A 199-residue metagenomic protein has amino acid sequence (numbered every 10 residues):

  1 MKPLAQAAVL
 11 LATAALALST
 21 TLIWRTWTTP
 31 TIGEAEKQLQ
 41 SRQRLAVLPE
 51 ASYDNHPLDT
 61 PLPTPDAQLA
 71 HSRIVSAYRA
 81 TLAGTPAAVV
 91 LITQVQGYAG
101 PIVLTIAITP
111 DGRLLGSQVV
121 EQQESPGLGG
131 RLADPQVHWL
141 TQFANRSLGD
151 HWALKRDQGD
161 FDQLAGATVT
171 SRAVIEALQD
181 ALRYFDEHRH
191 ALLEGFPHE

Functional and structural regions predicted by a protein language model:
K2-E199: Flexible, solvent-exposed loop/hinge segments and secondary-structure transition points
